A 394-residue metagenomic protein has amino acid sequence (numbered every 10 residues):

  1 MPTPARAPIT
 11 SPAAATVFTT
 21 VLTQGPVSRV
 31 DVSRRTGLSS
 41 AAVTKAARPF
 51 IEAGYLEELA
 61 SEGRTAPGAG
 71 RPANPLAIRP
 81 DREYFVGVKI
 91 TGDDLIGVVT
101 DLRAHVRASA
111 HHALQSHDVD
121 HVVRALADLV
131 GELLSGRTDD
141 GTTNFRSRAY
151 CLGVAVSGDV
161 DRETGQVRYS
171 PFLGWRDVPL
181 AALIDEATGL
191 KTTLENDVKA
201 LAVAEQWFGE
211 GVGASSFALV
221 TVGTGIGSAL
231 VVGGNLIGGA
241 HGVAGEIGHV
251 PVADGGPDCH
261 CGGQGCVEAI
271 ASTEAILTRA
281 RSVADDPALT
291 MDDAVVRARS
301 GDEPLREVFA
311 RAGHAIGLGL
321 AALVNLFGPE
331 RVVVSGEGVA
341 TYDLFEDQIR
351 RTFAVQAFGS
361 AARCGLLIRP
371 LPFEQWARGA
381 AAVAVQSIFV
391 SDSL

Functional and structural regions predicted by a protein language model:
M1-A73, A77-H111, H117-S147, T188 (+2 more regions): ATP-binding/phosphotransfer module of carbohydrate and carboxylate kinases, centering on a glycine-rich
V88, D140, R146-A275, G379 (+1 more regions): Phosphate-binding/catalytic loop of phosphoryl-transfer enzymes
Q115-S116, V243: A short, sequence-level motif marking secondary-structure junctions
